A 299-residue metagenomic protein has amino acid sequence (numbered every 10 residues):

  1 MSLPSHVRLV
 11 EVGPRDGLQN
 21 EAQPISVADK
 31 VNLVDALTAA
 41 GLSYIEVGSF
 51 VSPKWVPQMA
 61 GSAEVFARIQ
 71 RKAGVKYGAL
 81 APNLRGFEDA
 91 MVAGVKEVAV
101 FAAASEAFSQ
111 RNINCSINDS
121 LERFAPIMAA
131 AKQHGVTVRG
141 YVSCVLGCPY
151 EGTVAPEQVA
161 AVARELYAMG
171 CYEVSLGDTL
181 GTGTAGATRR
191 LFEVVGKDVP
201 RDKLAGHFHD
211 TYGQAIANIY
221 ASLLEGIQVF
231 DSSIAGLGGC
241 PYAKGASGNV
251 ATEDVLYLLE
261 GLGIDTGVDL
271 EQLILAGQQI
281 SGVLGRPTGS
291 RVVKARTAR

Functional and structural regions predicted by a protein language model:
M1-R299: Catalytic cores and adjacent flexible loops of soluble metabolic enzymes that perform enolate/carbanion chemistry on
